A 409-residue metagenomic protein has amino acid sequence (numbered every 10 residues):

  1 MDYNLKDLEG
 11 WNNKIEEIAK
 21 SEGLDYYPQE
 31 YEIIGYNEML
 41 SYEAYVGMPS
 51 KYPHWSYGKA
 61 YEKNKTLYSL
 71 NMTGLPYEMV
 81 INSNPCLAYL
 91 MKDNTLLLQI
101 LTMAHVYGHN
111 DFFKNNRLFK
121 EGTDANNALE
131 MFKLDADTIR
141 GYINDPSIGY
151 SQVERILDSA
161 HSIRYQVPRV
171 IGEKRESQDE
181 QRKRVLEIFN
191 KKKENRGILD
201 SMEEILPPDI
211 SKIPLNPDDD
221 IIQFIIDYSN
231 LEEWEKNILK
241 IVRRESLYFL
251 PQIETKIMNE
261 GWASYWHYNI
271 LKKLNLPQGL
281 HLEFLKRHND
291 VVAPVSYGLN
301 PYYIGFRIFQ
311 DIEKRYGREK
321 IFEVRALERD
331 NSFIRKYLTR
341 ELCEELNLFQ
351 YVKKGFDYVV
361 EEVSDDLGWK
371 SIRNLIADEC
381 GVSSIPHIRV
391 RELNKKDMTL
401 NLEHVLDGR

Functional and structural regions predicted by a protein language model:
D2, K6-C86, E121, L199-S229 (+1 more regions): Auxiliary, metal-adjacent structural segments of Zn-dependent hydrolase domains
K65, P85-T102, L250-T255: Short pre-active-site segment immediately N-terminal to the catalytic Zn-binding motif
S83-P85, G108, S229, S246 (+1 more regions): Short, flexible loop/turn elements at secondary-structure junctions
C86, D93, L97, L280-R409: Non-catalytic terminal regions of proteins
H105: TRNA-recognition modules of translation machinery and tRNA-sensing kinases, especially anticodon-binding
G108-E180, R184, E260-P277, D290-G298: Post-HExxH zinc-binding segment in Zn-dependent metallohydrolases
Y165-I226: Extended catalytic-interface subdomain
D209-F306: Long, internal scaffold/assembly segments composed of regular secondary structure
